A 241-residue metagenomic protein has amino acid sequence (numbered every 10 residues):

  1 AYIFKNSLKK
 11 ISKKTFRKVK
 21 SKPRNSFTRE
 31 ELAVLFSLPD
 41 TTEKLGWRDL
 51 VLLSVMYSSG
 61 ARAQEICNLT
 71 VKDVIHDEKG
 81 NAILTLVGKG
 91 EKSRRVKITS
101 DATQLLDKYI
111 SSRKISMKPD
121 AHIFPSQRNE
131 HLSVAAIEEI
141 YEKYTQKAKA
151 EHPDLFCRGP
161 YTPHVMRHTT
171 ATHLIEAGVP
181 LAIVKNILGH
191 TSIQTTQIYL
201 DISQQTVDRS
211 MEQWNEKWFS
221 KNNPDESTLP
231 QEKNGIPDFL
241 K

Functional and structural regions predicted by a protein language model:
Y2-V34, V87, P125-E130: Flexible interdomain linker/hinge and immediately adjacent N-terminus of the catalytic tyrosine-recombinase domain
S26, G90, L188, I193-Q213: Catalytic-site neighborhood detector that most strongly recognizes the C-terminal catalytic loop/helix of tyrosine
A33-S59, A63: Basic, Lys/Arg- and aromatic-enriched nucleic-acid-binding interface segment
D40, V96, E138-N186: Short, basic (Lys/Arg/His-rich) helix/loop patches that form interaction surfaces in the mid-to-C-terminal regions
M56-G80: Short, charged phosphate-coordinating catalytic segments
G88-K108, D120-K143: C-terminal catalytic core of Y-nucleophile DNA break-rejoin enzymes
K108-Y109, F124, Y141, T170 (+2 more regions): Conserved hydrophobic/aromatic "anchor" residues that stabilize well-ordered secondary structure elements
W214-K241: C-terminal secondary-structure termini that scaffold catalytic or DNA-interacting sites
